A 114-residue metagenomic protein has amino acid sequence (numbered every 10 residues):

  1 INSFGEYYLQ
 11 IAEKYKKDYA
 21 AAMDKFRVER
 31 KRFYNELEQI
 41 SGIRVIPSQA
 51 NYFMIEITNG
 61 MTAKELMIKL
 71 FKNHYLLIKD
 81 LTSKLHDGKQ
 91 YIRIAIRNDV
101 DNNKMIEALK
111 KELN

Functional and structural regions predicted by a protein language model:
I1-N2, T82-K84: Active-site PLP-lysine loop of aminotransferase-like
I1-Q39, I43-I46: PLP-dependent aminotransferase class I/II
Y7-Y8, K25, R32, E65 (+3 more regions): Alpha-helical elements of Rossmann-like donor-binding domains used by nucleotide-donor carbohydrate transfer enzymes
F26-R27, L37-N73, I96: Conserved PLP-binding catalytic core of the aspartate aminotransferase-like
K72-N73, S83-N114: PLP-dependent enzyme catalytic core of the Aspartate aminotransferase-like
